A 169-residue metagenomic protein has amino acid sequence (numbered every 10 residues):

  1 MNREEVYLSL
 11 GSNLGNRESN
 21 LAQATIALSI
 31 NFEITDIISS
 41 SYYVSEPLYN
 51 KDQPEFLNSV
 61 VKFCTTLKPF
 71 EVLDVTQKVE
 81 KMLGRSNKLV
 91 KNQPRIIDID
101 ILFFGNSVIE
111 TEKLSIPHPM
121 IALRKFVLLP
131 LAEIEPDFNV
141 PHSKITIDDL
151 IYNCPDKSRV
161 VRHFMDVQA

Functional and structural regions predicted by a protein language model:
M1-E4, V167-A169: Short, Lys/Arg-enriched, disordered terminal segments
N2-L10, L14-K91, R95, N106: Nucleotide and nucleotide-moiety/phosphate-recognizing core
L48-E55, L67-D74, K78-A169: Flexible, gly/pro- and Lys/Arg-enriched active-site loops
